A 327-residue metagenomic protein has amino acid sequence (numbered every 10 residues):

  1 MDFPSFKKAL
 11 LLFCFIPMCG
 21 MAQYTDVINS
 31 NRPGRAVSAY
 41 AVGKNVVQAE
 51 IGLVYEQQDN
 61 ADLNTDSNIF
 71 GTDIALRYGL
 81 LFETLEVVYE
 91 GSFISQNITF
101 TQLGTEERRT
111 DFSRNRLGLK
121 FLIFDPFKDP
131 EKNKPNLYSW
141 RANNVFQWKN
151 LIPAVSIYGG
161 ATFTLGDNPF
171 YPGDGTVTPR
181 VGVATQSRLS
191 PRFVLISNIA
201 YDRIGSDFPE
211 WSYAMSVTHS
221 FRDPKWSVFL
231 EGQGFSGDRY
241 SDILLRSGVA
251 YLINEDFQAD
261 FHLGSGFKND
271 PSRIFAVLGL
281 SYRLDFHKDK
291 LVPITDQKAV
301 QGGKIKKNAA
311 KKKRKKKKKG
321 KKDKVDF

Functional and structural regions predicted by a protein language model:
M1-D26: Bacterial Sec-dependent N-terminal signal peptides
Q23-I204, F208-A250, N254-H262, F267-F327: Transmembrane beta-barrel domains of Gram-negative outer membranes and organellar outer membranes
